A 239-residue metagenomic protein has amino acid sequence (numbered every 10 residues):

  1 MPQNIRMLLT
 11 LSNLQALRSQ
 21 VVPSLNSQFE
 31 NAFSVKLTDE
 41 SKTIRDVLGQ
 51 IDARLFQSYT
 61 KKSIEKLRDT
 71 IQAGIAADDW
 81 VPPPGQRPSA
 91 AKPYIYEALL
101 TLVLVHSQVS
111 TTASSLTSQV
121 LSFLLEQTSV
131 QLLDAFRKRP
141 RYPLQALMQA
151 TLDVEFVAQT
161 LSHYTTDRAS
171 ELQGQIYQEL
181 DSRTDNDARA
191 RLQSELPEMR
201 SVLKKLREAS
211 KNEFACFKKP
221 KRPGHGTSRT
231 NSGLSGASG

Functional and structural regions predicted by a protein language model:
M1-G239: Extended alpha-helical "rod" scaffolds
